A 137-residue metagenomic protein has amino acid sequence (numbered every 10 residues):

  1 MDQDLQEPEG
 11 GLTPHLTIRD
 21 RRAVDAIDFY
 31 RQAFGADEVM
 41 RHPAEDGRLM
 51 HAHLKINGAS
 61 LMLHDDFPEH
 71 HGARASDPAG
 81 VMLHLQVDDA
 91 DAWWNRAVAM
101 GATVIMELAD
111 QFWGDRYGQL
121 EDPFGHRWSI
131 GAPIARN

Functional and structural regions predicted by a protein language model:
M1-T17, I27-D88, A92-E121, I130-N137: Vicinal oxygen chelate
R21-R22: Conserved beta-strand-loop-alpha-helix junction that forms the acyl-donor binding cleft
